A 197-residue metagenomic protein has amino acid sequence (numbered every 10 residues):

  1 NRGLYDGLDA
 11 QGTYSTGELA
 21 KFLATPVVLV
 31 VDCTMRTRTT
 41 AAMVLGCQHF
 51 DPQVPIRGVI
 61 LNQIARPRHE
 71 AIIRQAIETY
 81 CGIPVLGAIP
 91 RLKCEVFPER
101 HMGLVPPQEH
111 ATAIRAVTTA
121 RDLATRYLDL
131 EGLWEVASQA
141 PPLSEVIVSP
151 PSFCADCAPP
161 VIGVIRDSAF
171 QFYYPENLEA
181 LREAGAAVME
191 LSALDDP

Functional and structural regions predicted by a protein language model:
N1-D9: Switch II (G3) loop of P-loop NTPases
A10-T34: Inter-motif core of Ras-like GTPase G domains
E18-L19, G46, I77, A180: Hydrophobic/aromatic ligand-binding patch that stacks against planar heteroaromatic rings of cofactors or nucleotides
L23, Y80-G82, A184: Short, structured coil segments at secondary-structure junctions
A24-V28, Q53-G58, P159-V161: Short, surface-exposed connector motifs at secondary-structure boundaries
V27-V30, L86-G87, M189-E190: Short hydrophobic alpha-helical runs that function as membrane-insertion/retention elements
T37-F153: Internal gly/pro-rich beta-alpha loop/helix module that stabilizes soluble enzyme cofactors or their anionic handles
A158-P197: Phosphate-binding active sites in nucleotide-utilizing proteins
